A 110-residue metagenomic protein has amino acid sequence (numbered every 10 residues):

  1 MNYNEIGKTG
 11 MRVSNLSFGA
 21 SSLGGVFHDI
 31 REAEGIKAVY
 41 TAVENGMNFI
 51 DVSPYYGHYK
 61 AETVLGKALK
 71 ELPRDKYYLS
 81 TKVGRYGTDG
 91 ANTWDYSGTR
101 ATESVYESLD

Functional and structural regions predicted by a protein language model:
M1-Y77: N-terminal binding-site loop/beta-alpha segment at the start of enzyme catalytic domains that lines or forms
S22-F27, Y86-N92: A short acidic, helix-capping loop that chelates divalent metal ions and anchors anionic groups
D75-T88: A short, structured active-site edge motif that brings together acidic residues
N92-D110: Glycine/proline-rich, positively charged, aromatic-decorated active-site loop/lid region on the catalytic face
